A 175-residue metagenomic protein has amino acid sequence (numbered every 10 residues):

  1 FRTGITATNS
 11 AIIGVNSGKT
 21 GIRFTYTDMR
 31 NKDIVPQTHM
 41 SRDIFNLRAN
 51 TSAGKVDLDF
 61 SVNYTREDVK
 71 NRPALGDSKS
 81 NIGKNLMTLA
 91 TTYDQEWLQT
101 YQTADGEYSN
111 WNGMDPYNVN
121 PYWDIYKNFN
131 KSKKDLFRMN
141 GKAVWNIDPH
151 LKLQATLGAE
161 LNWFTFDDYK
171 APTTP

Functional and structural regions predicted by a protein language model:
F1, I34-T38, I44-L136, Q154-P175: Surface-exposed loop/interface segments of Gram-negative outer-membrane beta-barrel transport/assembly proteins
F1-I12, I22-T38: Short strand-turn segments of transmembrane beta-barrel domains in outer membranes, especially the first one or two
I5, F129-D135, M139, A143 (+1 more regions): Catalytic cores of large soluble enzymes that bind and process phosphate-bearing ligands
T6, S17-G18, S52-V56, N146-D148: Outer-membrane beta-barrel channels and translocator barrels
T8, G18-I22, M114-P116: A broad, low-specificity signal for short, low-complexity segments enriched in glycine/proline and polar/charged
N9-V15, L47-T51, M139-W145: Residues on the lipid-exposed face of transmembrane beta-strands in outer-membrane beta-barrel proteins
V15-N16, T20, T25, D33 (+3 more regions): Generic hydrophobic/packing signal
G21-T25, D57-S61, K142, N146 (+1 more regions): Membrane-spanning beta-strand positions in outer-membrane beta-barrel proteins
